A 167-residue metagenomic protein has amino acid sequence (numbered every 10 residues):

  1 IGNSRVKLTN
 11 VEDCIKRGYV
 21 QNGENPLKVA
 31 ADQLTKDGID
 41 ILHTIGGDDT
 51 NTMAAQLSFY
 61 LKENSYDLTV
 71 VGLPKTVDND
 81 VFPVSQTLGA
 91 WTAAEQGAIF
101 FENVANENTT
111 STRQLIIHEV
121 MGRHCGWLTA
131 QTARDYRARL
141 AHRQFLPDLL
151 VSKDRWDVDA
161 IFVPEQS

Functional and structural regions predicted by a protein language model:
I1-D40, D49, L88-W91, E95 (+1 more regions): Glycine-rich oxoanion-binding loops at beta->alpha junctions
R5-V6, G47-T50, L73-N79, Q166-S167: Short, ordered loop/turn segments at secondary-structure junctions
V6, E63-N64: Membrane-interface helix-coil boundary segments and nearby low-complexity, Ser/Pro-rich regulatory regions
T9-N10, E24-K28, D48-Q56, D80-V81 (+1 more regions): Short glycine/serine/threonine-rich phosphate/pyrophosphate-binding segments that cradle anionic phosphate groups
Q33, T44-G46, T52-Q56, Y60-L61 (+2 more regions): Accessory alpha-helical/coil subdomains and C-terminal extensions that flank or cap enzyme catalytic cores
D78-Q86: Glycine-rich, charge-decorated loop segments at or immediately adjacent to ligand/cofactor-binding or catalytic sites
